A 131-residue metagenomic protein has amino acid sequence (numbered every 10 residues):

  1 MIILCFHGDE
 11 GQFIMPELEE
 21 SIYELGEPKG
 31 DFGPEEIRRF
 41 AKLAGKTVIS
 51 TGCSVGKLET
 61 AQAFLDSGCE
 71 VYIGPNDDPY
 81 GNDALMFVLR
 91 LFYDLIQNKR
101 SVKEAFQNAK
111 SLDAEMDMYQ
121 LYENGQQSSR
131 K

Functional and structural regions predicted by a protein language model:
M1-L58: Catalytic-core segments of thiol-dependent peptidases
T47-K131: Active-site-proximal C-terminal subdomain of hydrolase catalytic domains
